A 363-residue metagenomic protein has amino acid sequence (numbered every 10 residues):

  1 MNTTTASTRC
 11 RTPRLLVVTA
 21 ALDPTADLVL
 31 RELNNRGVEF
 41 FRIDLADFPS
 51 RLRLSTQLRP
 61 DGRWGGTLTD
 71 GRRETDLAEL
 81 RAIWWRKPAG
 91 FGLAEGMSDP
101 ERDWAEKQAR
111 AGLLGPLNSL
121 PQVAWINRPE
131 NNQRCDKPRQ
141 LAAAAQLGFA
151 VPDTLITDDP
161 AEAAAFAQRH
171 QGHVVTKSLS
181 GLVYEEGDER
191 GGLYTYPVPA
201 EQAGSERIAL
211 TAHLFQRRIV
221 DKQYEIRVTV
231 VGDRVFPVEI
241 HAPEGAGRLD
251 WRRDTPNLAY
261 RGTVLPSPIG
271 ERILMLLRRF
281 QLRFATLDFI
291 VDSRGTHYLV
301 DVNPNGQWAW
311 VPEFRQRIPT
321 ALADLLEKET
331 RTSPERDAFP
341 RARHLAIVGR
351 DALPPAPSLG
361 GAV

Functional and structural regions predicted by a protein language model:
R9-T12, A20-R36, F41-A150, A164: Conserved N-proximal alpha/beta basic substrate-recognition cap immediately N-terminal to, or forming the N-lobe
L16, V174, L214, F236 (+2 more regions): Protein kinase-like catalytic core scaffold
V17-V18, V231: Short hydrophobic segments within beta-strands
L33, A163-A164, Q168-L265: Phosphate-binding site of ATP-dependent enzymes
P60-G62, D70, V230-R234, A242 (+1 more regions): Short acidic-glycine loop/turn motifs at beta-strand connectors
D159: Conserved nucleotidyltransferase catalytic core and NTase-mimicking acidic/glycine-rich helix/loop elements in nucleic
Y260-V264, M275-L282, V291-V363: C-terminal active-site "lid" helix and adjoining low-complexity regulatory extension at the edge of ATP-using catalytic
L287-F289: Hydrophobic residue at the +6 position relative to the catalytic HRD Asp in the kinase catalytic loop
